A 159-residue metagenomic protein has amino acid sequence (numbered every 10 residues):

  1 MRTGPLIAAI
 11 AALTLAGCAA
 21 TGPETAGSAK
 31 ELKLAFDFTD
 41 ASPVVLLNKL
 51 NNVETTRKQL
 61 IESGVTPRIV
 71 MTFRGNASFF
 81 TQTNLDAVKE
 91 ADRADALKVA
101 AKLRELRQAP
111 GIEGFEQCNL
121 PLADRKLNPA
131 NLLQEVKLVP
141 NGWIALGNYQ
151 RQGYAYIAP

Functional and structural regions predicted by a protein language model:
M1-A8: Bacterial N-terminal signal peptides that target proteins for export
A16-G17: C-terminal motif of bacterial Sec signal peptides marking the signal peptidase cleavage site
S28-A41, F80-V88: Acidic/histidine-rich, surface-exposed loop or edge segments in extracytoplasmic proteins
F38-L50: Short, glycine-rich nucleotide/cofactor-binding loops
N48-E62: Histidine-anchored nucleotide/phosphate-binding helix
L60-M71, Q117: Surface-exposed patches in mature extracellular/periplasmic domains of secreted proteins
P67-N84: Acidic helix-start/capping segments at beta-turn-to-alpha-helix junctions
T81-P159: A cross-taxonomic marker for long C-terminal extensions/tails that follow the last structured domain
